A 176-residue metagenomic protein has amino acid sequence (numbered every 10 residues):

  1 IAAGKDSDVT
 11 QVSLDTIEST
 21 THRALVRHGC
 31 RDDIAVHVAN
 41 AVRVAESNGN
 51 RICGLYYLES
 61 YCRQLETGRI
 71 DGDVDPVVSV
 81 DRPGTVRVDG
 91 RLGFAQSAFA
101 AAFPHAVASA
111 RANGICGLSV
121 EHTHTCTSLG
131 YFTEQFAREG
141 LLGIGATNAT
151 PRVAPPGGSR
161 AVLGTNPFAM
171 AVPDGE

Functional and structural regions predicted by a protein language model:
G4-H28: Generic N-terminal amphipathic, Lys/Arg-enriched alpha-helix
T10-L14, C30-Y56, I70-D81: N-terminal glycine-rich anion-binding loops that anchor highly charged ligand groups
N40-R43, Q96-A98, A102-E121, S128: Alpha/propeptide regions of enzymes that mature by internal proteolysis
G54-V107: Active-site cofactor/substrate anionic-group-binding motifs, chiefly glycine- and Lys/Arg-rich phosphate-binding loops
T67-R69, T133-G143, S159-N166: A glycine- and small-aliphatic-rich helix-loop capping segment at beta-alpha/alpha-beta transitions that lines
V88-G90, R111, G117-H122, G143-T147 (+1 more regions): General beta-strand structural signal in soluble alpha/beta enzymes
V153-E176: Phosphate/diphosphate-binding glycine-rich loops and adjacent basic-rich segments that engage nucleotide
